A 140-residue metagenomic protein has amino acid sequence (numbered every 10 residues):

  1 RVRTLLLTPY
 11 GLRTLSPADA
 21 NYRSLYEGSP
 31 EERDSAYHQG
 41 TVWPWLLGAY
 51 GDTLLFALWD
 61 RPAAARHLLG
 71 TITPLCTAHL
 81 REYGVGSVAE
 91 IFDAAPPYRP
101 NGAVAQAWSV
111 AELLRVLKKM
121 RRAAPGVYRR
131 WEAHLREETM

Functional and structural regions predicted by a protein language model:
R1-W45, P74-M140: Extended glycan-interaction surfaces of carbohydrate-active proteins
A49-F56, R115-K119: Short glycine/serine- and small hydrophobic-enriched flexible loop segments
T53-H67: Acidic, serine/threonine/proline-rich low-complexity intrinsically disordered regions
R66-L68, D93-A94: A short linear-motif detector with a strong N-terminal bias
